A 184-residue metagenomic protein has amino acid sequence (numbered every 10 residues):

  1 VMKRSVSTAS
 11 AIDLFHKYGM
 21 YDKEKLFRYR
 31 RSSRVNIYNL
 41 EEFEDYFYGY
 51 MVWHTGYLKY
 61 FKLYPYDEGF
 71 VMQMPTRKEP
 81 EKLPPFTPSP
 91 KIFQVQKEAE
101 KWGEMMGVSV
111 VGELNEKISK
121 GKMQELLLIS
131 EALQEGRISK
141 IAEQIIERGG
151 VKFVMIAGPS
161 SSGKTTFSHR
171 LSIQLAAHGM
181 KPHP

Functional and structural regions predicted by a protein language model:
V1-G149: Auxiliary tRNA-acceptor-end handling modules of aminoacyl-tRNA synthetases
S130, P159-S160: A generic structural signal for short
G149-G150, M180: Residue-level recognition of short, well-ordered coil/turn positions that link secondary-structure elements
V154-G158: Hydrophobic anchor at the beta1->P-loop junction of P-loop NTPases
G163: Conserved glycine(s) of the Walker
T166-L171: Hydrophobic positions on the alpha1 helix immediately C-terminal to the Walker A/P-loop
S172-A176: Walker A/P-loop NTP-binding motif
A177-P184: Short beta-strand-centered segment that lines the nucleotide-binding/catalytic pocket of NTP-utilizing
